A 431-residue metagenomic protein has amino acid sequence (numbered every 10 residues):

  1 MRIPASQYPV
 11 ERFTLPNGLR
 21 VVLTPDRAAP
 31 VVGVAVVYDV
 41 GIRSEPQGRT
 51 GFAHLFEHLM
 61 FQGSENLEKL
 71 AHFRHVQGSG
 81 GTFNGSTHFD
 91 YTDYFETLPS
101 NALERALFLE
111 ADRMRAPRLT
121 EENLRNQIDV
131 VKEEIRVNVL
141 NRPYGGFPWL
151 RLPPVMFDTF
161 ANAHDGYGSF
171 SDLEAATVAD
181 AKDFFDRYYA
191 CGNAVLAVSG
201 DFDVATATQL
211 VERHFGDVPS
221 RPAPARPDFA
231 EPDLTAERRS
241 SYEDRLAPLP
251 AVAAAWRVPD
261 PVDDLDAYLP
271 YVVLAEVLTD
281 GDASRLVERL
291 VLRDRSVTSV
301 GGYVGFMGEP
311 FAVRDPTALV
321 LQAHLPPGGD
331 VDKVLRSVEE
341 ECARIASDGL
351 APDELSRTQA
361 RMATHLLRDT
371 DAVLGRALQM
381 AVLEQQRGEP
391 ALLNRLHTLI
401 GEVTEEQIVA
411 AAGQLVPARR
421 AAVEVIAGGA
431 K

Functional and structural regions predicted by a protein language model:
M1-E11, R151-A194, T206, R226-E231 (+3 more regions): Histidine-acidic residue clusters that define the catalytic metal-binding segment of zinc metallopeptidase domains
R2, D158, G166, C191 (+4 more regions): An aromatic/glycine/proline-enriched structural segment found at the starts of mature extracellular/organellar domains
R2-I3, V195-A197, D266, I345 (+1 more regions): C-terminal regions of mature proteins
G18, D26-V76, L265-L278, V287-E288: Active/ligand-binding-proximal structured segments within catalytic/core domains that scaffold catalytic residues
G18, V36, H54, V76 (+12 more regions): Buried hydrophobic packing residues in well-ordered domains
Y38, S64-E65, K69-F184, A230-P232 (+2 more regions): Acidic/histidine-enriched segments that form metal/cofactor-coordinating and catalytic pocket/exosite environments
K132-R151, A230-L249, L292-V304, D348-N394 (+1 more regions): Short acidic/His-enriched helical or mixed secondary-structure segments at domain edges of catalytic enzymes and some
A253-R257, L278-L325: A structural supersecondary motif
